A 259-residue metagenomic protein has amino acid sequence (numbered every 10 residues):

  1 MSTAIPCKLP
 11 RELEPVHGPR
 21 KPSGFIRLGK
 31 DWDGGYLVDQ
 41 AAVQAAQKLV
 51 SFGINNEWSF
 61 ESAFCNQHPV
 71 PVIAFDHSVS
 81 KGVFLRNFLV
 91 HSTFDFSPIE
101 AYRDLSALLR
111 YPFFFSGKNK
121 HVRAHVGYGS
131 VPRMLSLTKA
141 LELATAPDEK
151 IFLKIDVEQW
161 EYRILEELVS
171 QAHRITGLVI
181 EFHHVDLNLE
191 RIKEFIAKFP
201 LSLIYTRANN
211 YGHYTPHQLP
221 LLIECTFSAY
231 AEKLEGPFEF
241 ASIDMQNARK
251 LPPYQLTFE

Functional and structural regions predicted by a protein language model:
M1, I5-P6, T93-D104, N188-R191 (+1 more regions): Alpha-helix capping and helix-coil boundary motifs
M1-G29: Rossmann-like AdoMet
P15-G18, V38-A46, L143-A146: Glycine-rich helix-loop-beta junction characteristic of Rossmann-like nucleotide cofactor-binding loops
F25-P132, H184: SAM cofactor-binding core of SAM-dependent methyltransferases, primarily the Rossmann-like beta-alpha-beta module
G34, N56-E57, R133, L137 (+2 more regions): Amphipathic coiled-coil/heptad-repeat helices and related helical stalk/stem segments that mediate oligomerization
K48-V50, N66-I73, R86, A140-I155 (+1 more regions): Conserved acidic-Pro-Pro-aromatic motif
G129-A144: Core dinuclear metal-dependent hydrolase active-site scaffold
